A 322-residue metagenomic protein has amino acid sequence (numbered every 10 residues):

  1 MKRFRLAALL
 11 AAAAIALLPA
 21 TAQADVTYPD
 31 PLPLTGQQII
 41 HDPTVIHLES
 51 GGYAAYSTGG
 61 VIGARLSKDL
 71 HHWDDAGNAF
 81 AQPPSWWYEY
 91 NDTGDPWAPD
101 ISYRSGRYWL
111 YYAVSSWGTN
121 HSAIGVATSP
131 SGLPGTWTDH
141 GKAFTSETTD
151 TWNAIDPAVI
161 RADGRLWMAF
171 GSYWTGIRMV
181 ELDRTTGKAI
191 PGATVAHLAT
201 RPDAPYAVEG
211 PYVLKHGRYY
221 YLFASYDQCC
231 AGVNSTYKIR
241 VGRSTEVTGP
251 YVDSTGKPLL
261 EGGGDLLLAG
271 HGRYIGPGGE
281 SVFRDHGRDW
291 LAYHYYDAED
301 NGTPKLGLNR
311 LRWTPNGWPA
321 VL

Functional and structural regions predicted by a protein language model:
M1-A24: Secretory targeting and sorting signals
A24-L322: Carbohydrate-active catalytic/glycan-binding domains of CAZyme proteins, especially the secreted or lumenal ectodomains
